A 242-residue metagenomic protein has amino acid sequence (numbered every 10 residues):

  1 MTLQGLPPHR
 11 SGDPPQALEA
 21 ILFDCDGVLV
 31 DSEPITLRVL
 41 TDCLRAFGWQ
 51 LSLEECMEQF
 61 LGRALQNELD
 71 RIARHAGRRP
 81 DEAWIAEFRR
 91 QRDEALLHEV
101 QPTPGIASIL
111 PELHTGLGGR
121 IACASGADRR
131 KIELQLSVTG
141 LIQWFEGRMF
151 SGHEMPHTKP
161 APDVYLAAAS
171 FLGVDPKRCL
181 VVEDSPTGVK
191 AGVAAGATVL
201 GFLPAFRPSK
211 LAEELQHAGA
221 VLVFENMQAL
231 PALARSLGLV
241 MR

Functional and structural regions predicted by a protein language model:
M1-E19, P111, L117, D128-R242: Asp-based, Mg2+/Mn2+-dependent phosphohydrolase catalytic module
T2-T115, R130: N-terminal helical cap/lid subdomain that shapes the substrate entry/recognition surface in HAD-like hydrolases
L29, I121, V181-V182: Conserved SAM-binding loop
A46, E55-Q59, L96, A122 (+3 more regions): Short, flexible active-site loop motifs that bind/organize anionic cofactors or intermediates
E87-A95, R120, A234-R242: Electropositive, surface-exposed helix/loop patches at the edges of structured domains that serve as adaptable
S125: Conserved phosphate-coupling serine/threonine residues in phosphotransfer and NTP-handling enzymes
